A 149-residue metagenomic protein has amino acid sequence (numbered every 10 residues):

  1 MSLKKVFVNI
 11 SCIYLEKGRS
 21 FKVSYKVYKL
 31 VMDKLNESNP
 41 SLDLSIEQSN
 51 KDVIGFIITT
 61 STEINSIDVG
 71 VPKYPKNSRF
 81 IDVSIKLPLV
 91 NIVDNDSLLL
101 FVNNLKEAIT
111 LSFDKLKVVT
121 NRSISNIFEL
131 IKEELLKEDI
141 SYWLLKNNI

Functional and structural regions predicted by a protein language model:
S2-N147: Sequence/structural signature of beta-propeller modules and their immediately flanking N-terminal secretory/stalk
